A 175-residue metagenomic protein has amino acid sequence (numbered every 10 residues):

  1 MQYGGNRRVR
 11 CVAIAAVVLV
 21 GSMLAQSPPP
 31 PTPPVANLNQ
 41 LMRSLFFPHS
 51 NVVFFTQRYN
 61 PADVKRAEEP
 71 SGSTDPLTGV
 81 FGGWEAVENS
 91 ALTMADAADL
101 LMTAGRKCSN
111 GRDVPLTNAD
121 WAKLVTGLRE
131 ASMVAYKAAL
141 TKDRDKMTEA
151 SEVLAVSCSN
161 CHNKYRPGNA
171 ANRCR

Functional and structural regions predicted by a protein language model:
M1-A15: Bacterial N-terminal signal peptides that target proteins for export
Q2-G4, V20, V156: A general, composition-driven signal for non-globular sequence regions
G5-R8, K142, K164: Intrinsically disordered, low-complexity sequence elements enriched in Ser/Thr/Gly/Pro
A16-A25: Hydrophobic h-region of N-terminal signal peptides that target proteins for export in Gram-negative bacteria
Q26-V153, P167-R175: Extracytoplasmic c-type cytochrome modules immediately beyond a signal peptide or single-pass transmembrane anchor
L154-Y165: The canonical Cys-X-X-Cys-His
